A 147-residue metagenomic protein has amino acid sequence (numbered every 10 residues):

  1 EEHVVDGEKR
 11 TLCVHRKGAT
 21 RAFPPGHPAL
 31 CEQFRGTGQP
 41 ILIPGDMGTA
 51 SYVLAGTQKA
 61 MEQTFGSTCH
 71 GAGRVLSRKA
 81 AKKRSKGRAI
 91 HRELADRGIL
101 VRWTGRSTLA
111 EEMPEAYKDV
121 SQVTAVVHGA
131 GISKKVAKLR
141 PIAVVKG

Functional and structural regions predicted by a protein language model:
E1-G147: Domain-length cofactor-binding catalytic modules of enzymes
